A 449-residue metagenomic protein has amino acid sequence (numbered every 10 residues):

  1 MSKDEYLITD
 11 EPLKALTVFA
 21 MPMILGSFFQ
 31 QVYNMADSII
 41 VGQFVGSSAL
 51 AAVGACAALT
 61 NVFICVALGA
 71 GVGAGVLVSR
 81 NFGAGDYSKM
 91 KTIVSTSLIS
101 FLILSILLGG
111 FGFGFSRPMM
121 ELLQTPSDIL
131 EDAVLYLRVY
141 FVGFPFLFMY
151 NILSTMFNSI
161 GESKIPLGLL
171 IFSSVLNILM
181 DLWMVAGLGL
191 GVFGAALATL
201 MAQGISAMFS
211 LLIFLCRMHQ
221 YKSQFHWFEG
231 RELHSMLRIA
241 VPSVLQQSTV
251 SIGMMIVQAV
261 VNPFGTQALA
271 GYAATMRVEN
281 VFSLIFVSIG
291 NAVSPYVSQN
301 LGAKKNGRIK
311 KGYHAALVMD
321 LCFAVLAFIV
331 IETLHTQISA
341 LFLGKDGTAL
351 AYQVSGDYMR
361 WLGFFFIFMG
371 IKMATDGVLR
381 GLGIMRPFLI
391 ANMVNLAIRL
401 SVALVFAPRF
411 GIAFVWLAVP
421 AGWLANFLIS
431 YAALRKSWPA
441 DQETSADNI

Functional and structural regions predicted by a protein language model:
M1-A20, V78-G143, G187-V241, V297-F364 (+1 more regions): Short alpha-helical transmembrane segments in multi-pass integral membrane proteins
T9, L13-V32, A36, L59-V66 (+7 more regions): Residue-level signal for short hydrophobic patches within transmembrane helices of multi-pass membrane transporters
V18, V41-N61, S127-D132, V192-F193 (+5 more regions): Interfacial/gating helices of multi-pass transporter permease domains
V18-D37, V139, S173, A202-S206 (+3 more regions): Transmembrane helical elements of multi-pass membrane transporters/channels
F28, V32-A51, M120-S127, W183-L190 (+5 more regions): Helix-terminus/linker motif at the lipid-water interface of multi-pass membrane proteins
L50-G110, L147-P166, G271-H335, M369-G383 (+1 more regions): Small-residue-rich hydrophobic transmembrane alpha-helices
V62-C65, N177-D181, S206-L211, V281-L284 (+3 more regions): Hydrophobic transmembrane alpha-helices of multi-pass small-molecule transporters
G71, Y140-N158, P166-S174, A195-M208 (+4 more regions): Short runs within selected transmembrane alpha-helices of multi-pass transporters and secretion channels
